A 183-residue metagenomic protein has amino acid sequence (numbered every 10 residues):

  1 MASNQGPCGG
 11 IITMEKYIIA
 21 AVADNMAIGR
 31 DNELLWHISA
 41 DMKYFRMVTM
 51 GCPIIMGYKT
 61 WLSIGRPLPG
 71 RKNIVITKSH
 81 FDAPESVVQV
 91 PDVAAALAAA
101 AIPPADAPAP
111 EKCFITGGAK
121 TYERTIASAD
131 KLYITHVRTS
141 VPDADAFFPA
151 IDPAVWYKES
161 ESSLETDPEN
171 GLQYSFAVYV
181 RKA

Functional and structural regions predicted by a protein language model:
I11-I12, I102: Short hydrophobic transmembrane-like helices used for membrane targeting/insertion
T13-Y17: Extreme N-terminal starter segment of soluble prokaryotic enzymes
I19-A183: Flexible, gly/pro- and Lys/Arg-enriched active-site loops
